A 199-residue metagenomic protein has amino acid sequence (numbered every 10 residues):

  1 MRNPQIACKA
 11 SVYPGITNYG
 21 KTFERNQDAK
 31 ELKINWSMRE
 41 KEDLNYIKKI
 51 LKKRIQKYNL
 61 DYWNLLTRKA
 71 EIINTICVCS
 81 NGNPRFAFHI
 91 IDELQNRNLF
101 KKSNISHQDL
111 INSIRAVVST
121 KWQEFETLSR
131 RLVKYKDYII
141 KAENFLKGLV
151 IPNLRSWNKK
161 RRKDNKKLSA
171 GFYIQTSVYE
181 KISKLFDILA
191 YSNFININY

Functional and structural regions predicted by a protein language model:
M1-N81: The catalytic "switch" region of P-loop NTPases
L60, F86, Q123, T127 (+2 more regions): Intrinsically disordered or highly flexible coil/loop and linker segments, enriched in small and charged/polar residues
S80-I91: The conserved phosphate-sensing helix
H89, L99-F100, I197-N198: Extended hydrophobic-aromatic, low-complexity segments
D92-S183: Winged-helix-like regulatory helical subdomains adjacent to P-loop NTPase cores
Q175-I197: Short amphipathic alpha-helical interaction segments
